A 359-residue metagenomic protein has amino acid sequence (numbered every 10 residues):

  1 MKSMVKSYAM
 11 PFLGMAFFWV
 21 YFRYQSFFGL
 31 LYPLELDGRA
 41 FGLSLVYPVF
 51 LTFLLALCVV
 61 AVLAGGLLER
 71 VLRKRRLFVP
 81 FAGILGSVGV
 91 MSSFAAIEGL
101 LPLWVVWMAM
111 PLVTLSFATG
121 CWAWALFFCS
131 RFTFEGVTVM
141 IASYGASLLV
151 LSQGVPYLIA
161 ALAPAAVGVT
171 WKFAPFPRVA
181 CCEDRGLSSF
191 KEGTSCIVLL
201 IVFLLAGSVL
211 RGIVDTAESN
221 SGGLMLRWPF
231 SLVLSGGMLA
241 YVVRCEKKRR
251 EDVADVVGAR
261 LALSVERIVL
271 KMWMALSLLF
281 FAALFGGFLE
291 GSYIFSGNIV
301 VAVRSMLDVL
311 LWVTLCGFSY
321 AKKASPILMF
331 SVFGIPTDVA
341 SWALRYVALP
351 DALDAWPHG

Functional and structural regions predicted by a protein language model:
K2-L55, F203, G207-N220: Helix-loop boundary and gating motifs at the non-cytosolic
Y47-L68, G237-M238: Central cavity-lining transmembrane alpha-helices of secondary-active solute carriers, predominantly the Major
G83-G99, A275-E290: C-terminal ends and interior cores of transmembrane alpha-helices in multi-pass membrane transporters/permeases
L103-G120, Y293-D308: Hydrophobic core of transmembrane alpha-helices in multi-pass small-molecule transporters, especially MFS/SLC-type
F117-R131, L307-A321: Intracellular juxtamembrane helix-capping segments at the cytosolic ends of symmetry-related transmembrane helices
T133-V155, F330-R345: Glycine-rich segments within core transmembrane alpha-helices of 12-TM secondary carriers
L158-P177, H358-G359: Symmetry-related core transmembrane helices of the 12-TM Major Facilitator Superfamily/SLC fold
K172-L200, G222, E246-A262: Flexible interhelical linker loops that connect adjacent transmembrane helices in multi-pass membrane transporters
